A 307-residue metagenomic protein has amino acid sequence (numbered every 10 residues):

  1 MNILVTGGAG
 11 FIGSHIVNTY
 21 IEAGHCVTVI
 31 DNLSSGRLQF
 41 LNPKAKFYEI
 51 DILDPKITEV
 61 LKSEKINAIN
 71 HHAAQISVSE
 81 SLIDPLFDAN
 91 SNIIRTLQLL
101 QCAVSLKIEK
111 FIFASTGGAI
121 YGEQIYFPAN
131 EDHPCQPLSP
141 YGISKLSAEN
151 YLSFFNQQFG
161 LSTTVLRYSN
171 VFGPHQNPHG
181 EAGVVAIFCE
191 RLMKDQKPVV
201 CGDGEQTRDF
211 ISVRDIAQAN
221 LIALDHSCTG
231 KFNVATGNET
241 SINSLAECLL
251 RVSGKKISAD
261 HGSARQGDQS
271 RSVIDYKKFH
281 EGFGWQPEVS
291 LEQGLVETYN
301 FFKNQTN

Functional and structural regions predicted by a protein language model:
M1-V171: N-terminal Rossmann-like NAD(P)+-binding domain of SDR-like oxidoreductases, especially those catalyzing
H15, G36, D84, C102 (+7 more regions): Generic structural signal for alpha-helix termini and adjacent loop/cap motifs
I21, L100-V104, S153, C189 (+4 more regions): A structural alpha-helix within SAM-dependent methyltransferase catalytic domains
S81, D132-H133, T163-N177, I187-I211 (+2 more regions): A conserved pocket-lining segment of Rossmann-fold NAD(P)-dependent short-chain dehydrogenase/reductase
P140, A148, E181, I242 (+1 more regions): Conserved donor sugar-nucleotide recognition element shared by glycan-biosynthetic enzymes
S147, Y151, F155, F188 (+2 more regions): Hydrophobic alpha-helix immediately C-terminal to the catalytic Tyr-X-X-X-Lys motif of short-chain
M193-N307: C-terminal substrate-binding subdomain of Rossmann-fold SDR/epimerase-dehydratase oxidoreductases
